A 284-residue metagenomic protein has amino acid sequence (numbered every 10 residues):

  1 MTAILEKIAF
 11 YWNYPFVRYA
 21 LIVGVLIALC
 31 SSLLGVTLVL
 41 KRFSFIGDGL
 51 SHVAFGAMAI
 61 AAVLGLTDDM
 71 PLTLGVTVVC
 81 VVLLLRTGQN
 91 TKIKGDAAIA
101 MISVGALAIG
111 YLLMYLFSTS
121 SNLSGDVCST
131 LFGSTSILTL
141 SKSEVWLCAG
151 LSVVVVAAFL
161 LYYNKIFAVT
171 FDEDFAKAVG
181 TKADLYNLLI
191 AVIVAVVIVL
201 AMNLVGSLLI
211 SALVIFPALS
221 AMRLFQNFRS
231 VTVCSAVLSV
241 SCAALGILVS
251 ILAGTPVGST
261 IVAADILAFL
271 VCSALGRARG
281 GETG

Functional and structural regions predicted by a protein language model:
M1-L29, T283: Membrane-interfacial amphipathic/re-entrant helices at transmembrane-helix boundaries
I4-I8, S103-L160: Transmembrane helix-bundle core of multi-pass membrane transporters and related energy-transducing complexes
V17-A28, T67-V78, A149, V199-A212 (+1 more regions): Structural signature of hydrophobic alpha-helical transmembrane segments
L21-V25, M70-G75, A97-M101, V145-G150 (+3 more regions): Hydrophobic alpha-helical transmembrane segments
V36-S121, A221-V233, S250-G254, R277-A278: Short loop segments and helix-boundary regions at transmembrane helix junctions of multi-pass inner-membrane proteins
L140-P217: Helix-loop-helix "hairpin" substructures at the membrane interface of multi-pass membrane proteins
N203-S259: Transmembrane alpha-helical segments in multi-pass inner-membrane proteins
T255-V262, I266-G284: Cytosolic-side transmembrane-helix boundaries in multi-pass membrane proteins
